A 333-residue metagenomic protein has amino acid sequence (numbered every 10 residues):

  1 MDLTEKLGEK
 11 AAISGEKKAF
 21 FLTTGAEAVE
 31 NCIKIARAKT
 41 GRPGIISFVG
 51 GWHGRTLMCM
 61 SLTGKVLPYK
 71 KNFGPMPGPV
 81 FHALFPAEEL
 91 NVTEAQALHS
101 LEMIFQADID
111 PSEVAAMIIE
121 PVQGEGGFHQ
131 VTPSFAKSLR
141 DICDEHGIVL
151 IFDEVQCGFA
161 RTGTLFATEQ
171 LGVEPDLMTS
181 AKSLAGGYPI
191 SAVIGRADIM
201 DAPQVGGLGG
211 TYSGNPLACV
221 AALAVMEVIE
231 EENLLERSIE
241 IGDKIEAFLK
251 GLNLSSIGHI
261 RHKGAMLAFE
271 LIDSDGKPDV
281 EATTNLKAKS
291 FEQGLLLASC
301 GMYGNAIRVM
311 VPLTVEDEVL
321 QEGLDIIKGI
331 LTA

Functional and structural regions predicted by a protein language model:
M1-A333: Conserved N-terminal phosphate-binding loop of PLP-dependent enzymes in the Aspartate aminotransferase
